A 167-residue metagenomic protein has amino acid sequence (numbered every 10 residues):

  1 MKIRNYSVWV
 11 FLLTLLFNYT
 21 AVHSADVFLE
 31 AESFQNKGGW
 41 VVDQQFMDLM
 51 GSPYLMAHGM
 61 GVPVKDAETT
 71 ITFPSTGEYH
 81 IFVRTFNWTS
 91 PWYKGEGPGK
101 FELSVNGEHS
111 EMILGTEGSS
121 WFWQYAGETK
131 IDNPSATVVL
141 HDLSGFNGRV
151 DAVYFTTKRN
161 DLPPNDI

Functional and structural regions predicted by a protein language model:
M1-V10: Bacterial N-terminal signal peptides that target proteins for export
W9-N18: Bacterial N-terminal signal peptides
H23-I167: Extracytoplasmic
